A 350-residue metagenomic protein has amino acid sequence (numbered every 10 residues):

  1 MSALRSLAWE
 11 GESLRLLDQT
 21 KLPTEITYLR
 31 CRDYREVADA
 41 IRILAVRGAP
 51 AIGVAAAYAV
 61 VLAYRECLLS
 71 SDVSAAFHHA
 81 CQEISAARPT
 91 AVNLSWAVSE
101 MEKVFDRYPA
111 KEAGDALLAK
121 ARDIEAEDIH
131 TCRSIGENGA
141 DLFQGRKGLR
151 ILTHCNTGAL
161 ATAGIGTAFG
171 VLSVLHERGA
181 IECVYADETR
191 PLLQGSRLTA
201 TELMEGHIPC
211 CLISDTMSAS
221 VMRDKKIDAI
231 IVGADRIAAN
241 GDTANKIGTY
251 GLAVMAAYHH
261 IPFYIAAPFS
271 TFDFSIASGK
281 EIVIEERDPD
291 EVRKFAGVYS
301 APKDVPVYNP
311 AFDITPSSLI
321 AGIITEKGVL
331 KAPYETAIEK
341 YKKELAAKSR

Functional and structural regions predicted by a protein language model:
R5-K111: Long amphipathic alpha-helical segments
L17, A55, A59, A97 (+4 more regions): Short beta-strand segments
L29-A45, D141-T153, K294-D304: Short, hydrophobic/aliphatic alpha-helical segments
I43-A56, L94, N156-G164, N309-I324: Conserved phosphate/anionic-ligand binding catalytic regions in large, soluble enzymes, centered on
Y64-A76, R146-K147, H176-C183, H260: Phosphate-handling active-site elements
N93-R150, A180-E182, A186-I230: Ligand-binding beta-strand-loop-alpha-helix segment within the catalytic cores of soluble metabolic enzymes
G166-E177, A253: Histidine-anchored nucleotide/phosphate-binding helix
C183, T189-R350: Conserved phosphate- and dinucleotide-binding cores of soluble alpha/beta proteins, encompassing both enzyme active
